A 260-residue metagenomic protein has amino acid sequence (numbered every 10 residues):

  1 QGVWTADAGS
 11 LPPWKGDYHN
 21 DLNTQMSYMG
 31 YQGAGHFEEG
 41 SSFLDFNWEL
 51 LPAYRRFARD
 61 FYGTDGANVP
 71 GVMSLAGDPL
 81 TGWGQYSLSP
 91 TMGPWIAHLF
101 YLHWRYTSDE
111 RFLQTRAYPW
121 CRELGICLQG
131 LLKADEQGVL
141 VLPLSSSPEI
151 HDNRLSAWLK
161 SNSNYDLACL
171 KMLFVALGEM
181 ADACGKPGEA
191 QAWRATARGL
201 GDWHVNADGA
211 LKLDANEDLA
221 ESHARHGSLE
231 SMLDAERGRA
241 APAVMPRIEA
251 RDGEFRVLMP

Functional and structural regions predicted by a protein language model:
Q1, G30, G40-F43, A58-R59 (+2 more regions): Short, solvent-exposed loop/turn and secondary-structure capping segments
Q1-P12, F57-F61, V69, K133-S146 (+1 more regions): Glycine- and aromatic-rich loop/turn segments at beta-sheet edges
G2-T5, F46-N47, F112-C127, G138-L140: Active/binding-pocket-proximal capping segment
V3-K15, P70-L88, S145-S163: Acidic/His metal-coordination segments adjacent to aromatic residues that form catalytic metal sites in metalloenzymes
N20-D60, T64-A67, A76-D78, Q85-E110 (+2 more regions): Active-site core of glycosidic bond-cleaving carbohydrate-active enzymes
E123-M180: Acidic/histidine-rich catalytic neighborhood
